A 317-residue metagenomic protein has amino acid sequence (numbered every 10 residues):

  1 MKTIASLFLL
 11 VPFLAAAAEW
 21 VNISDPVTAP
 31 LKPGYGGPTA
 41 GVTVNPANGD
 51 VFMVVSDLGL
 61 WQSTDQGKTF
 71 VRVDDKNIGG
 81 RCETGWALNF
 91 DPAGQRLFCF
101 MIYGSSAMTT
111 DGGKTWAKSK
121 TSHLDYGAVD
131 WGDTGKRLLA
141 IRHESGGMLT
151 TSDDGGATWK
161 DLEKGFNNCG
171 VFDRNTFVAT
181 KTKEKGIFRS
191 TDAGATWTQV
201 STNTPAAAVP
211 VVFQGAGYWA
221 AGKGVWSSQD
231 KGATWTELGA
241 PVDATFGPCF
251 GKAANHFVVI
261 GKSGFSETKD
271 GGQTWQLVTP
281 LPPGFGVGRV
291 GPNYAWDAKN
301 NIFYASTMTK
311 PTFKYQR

Functional and structural regions predicted by a protein language model:
A18-G37, K68-R81, D111-L124, D153-G165 (+4 more regions): Trp- and S/T/G-rich repeat-edge/linker motifs of beta-rich repeat architectures
V27-L58: Beta-strand-rich domains and repeat architectures in extracellular enzymes and scaffolds, especially beta-propellers
P38-V42, C82-N89, L124-W131, K164-D173 (+3 more regions): Repeated scaffold domains used in trafficking and secretory/extracellular systems, primarily beta-propellers
G49-D50, A93-Q95, G135-K136, R174-N175 (+3 more regions): Short coil/turn segments that connect the beta-strands within blades of beta-propeller domains
D57-L60, Y103-S106, S145-M148, K183-G186 (+3 more regions): Loop/turn residues immediately N-terminal
S63-T64, D91, T109-T110, G132 (+5 more regions): Conserved Ser/Thr-centered positions that define the repeating blades of beta-propeller domains
G288-R317: Blade-level signature of beta-propeller repeat domains, shared across WD40, Kelch, NHL, RCC1 and BNR/Asp-box propellers
